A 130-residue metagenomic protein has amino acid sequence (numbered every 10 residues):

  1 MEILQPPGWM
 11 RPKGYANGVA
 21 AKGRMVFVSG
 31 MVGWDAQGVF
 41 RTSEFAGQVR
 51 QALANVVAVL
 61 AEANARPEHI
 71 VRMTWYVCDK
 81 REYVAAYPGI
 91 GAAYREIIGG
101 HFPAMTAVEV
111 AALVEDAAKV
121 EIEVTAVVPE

Functional and structural regions predicted by a protein language model:
M1-V71, V77-E130: N-terminal presequence-like segments and the immediate start of the first folded domain
